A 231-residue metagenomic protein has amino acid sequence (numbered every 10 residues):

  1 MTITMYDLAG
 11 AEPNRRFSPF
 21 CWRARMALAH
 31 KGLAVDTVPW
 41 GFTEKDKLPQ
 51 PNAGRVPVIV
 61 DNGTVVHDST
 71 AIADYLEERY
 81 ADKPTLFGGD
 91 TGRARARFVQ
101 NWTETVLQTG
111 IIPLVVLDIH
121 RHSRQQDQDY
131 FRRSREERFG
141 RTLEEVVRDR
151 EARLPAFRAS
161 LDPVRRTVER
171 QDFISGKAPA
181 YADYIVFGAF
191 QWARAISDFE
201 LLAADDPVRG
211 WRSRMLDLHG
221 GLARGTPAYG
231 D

Functional and structural regions predicted by a protein language model:
M1-Y130: GST-like domain detector, emphasizing the conserved glutathione-binding G-site in the N-terminal thioredoxin-like
A73, E77, R97-Q100, R158-L161 (+3 more regions): Non-transmembrane alpha-helical segments in soluble domains of secreted/periplasmic/extracellular proteins
T105-G210: GST-like fold's C-terminal all-alpha helical module
P207-A223: Short, mixed-charge aromatic SLiMs
L222-D231: Charge-dense, extended regions
